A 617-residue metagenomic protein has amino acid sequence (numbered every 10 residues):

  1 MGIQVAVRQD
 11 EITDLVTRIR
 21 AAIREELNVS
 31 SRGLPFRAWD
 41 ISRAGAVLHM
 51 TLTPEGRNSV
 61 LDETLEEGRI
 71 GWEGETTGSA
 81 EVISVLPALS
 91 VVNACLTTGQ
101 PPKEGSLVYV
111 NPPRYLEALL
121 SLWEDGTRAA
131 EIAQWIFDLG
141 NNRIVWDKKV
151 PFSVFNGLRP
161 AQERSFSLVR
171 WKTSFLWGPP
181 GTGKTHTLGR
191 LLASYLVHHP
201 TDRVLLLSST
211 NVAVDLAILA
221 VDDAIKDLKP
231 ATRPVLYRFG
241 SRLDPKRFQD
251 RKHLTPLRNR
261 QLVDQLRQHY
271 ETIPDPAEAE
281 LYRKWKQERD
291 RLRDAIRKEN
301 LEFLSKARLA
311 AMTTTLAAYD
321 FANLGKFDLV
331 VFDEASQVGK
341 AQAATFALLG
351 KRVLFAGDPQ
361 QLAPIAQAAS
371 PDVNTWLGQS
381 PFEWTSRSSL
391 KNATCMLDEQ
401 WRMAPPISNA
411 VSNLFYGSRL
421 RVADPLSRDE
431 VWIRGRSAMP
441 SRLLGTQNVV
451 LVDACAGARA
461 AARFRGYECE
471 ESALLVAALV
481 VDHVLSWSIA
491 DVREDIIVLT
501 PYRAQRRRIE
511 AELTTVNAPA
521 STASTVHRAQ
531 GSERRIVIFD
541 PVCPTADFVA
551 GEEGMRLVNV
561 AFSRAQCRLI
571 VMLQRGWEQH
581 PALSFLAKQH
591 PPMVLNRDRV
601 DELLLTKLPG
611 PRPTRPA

Functional and structural regions predicted by a protein language model:
M1-F36, D40-R164, F239, D244-T272 (+1 more regions): Pre-ATPase regulatory/linker segments immediately N-terminal to the P-loop/RecA-like helicase/translocase core
E73-S90, C95-G99, V212-A224, L228-K246 (+3 more regions): C-terminal, active-site-flanking charged/polar segments
V154-K172, T187, M312: N-terminal pre-P-loop "Q-motif" helix
V169, L191-Y195, A217, L349 (+1 more regions): Hydrophobic residues on the short alpha-helix immediately C-terminal to a glycine-rich phosphate/catalytic loop
R170-L176, T201-D202, R308: Pre-Walker A (Motif I) flank of P-loop NTPase domains
W171-L191: Walker A/P-loop
A193, R203-L329, P364-W376, S427-R434 (+4 more regions): Conserved P-loop NTPase motor core of helicases/translocases
T201-D202, T210, T315-F332, S336-A617: Conserved helicase motor core of SF1/SF2 NTP-dependent helicases
